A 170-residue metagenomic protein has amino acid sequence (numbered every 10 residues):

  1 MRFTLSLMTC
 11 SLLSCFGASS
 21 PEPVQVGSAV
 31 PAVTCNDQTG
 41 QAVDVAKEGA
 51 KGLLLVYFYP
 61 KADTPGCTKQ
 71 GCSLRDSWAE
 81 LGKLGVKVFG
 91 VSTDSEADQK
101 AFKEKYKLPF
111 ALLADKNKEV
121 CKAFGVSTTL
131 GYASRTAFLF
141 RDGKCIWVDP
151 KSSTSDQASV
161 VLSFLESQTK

Functional and structural regions predicted by a protein language model:
L5-S6, C10-T34: N-proximal helix/coil linker or "cap" segments that precede and/or mark the start of modular domains
A29, L53, Y132-S134: Short, small/polar residue-rich loop motifs at catalytic or cofactor-binding pockets
V33-L53: A short beta-strand-turn-helix
C35, F89, F102-R135: Short, internal strand/loop/helix patches that form the active-site neighborhood or redox-interaction surface
K47-T68, L74: Short active-site neighborhood of thiol/selenol oxidoreductases, capturing the structured segment around
T68-Y106, K118-V120: Structural microenvironment flanking redox-active thiols in thiol-disulfide oxidoreductases
A133-K170: Thiol-/selenol-based redox modules, centered on thioredoxin-like and closely related oxidoreductase domains
